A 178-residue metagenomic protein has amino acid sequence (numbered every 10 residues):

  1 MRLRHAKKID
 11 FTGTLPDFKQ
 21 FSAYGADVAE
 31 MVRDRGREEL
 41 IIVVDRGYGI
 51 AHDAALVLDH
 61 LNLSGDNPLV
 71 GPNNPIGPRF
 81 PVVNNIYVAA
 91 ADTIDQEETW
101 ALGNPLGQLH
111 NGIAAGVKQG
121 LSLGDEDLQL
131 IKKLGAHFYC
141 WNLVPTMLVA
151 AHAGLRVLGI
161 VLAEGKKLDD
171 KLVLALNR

Functional and structural regions predicted by a protein language model:
M1-G13: Short, hydrophobic/glycine-enriched beta-strand segments
F11-G159, K166, L172-N177: Glycine-rich phosphate- or other oxyanion-binding loops that anchor nucleotides, phosphorylated ligands
